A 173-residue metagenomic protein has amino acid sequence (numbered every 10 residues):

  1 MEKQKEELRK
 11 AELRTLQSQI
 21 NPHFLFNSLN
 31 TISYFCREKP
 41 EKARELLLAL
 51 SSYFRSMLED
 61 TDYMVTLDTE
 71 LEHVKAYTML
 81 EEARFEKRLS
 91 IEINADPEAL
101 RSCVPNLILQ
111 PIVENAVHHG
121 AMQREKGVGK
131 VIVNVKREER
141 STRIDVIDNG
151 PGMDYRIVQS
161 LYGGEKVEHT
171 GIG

Functional and structural regions predicted by a protein language model:
M1-I172: Two-component histidine phosphotransfer core
